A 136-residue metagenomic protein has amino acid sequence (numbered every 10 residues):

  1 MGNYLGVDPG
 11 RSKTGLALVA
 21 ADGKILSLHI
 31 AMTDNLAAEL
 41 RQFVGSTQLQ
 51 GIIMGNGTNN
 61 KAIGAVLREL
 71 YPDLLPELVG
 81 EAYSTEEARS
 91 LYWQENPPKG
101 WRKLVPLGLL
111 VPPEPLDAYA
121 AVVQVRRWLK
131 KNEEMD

Functional and structural regions predicted by a protein language model:
G2-L5, R11-D136: Phosphate- and other anionic-substrate recognition elements at nucleic-acid/protein interfaces
